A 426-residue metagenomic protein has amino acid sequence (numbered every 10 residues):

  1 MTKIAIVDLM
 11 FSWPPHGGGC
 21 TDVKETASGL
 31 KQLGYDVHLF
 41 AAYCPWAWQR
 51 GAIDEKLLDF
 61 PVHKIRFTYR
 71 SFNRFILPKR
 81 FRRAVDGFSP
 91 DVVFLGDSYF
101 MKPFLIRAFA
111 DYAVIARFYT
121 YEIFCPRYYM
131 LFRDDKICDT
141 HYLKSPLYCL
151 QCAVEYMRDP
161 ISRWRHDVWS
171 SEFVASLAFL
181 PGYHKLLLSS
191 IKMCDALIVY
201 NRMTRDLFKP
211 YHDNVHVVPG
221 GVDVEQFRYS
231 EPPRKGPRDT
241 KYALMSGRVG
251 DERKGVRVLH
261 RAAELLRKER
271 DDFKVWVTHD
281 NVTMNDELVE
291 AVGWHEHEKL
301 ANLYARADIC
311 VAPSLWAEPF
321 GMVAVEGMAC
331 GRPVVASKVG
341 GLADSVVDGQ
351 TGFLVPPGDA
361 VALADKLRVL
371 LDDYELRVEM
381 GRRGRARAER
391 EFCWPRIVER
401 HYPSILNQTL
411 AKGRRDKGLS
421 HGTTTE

Functional and structural regions predicted by a protein language model:
M10, Q32-F72, N281: N-terminal strand-loop element at the rim of the active site of nucleotide-sugar-dependent glycosyltransferases
R127, K209, V222-D239, N302: Acidic anion/phosphate-binding donor-loop and adjacent secondary structure in glycosyltransferase catalytic cores
I198, G236-K254, H260-E264: Conserved donor-binding/catalytic core segment of Leloir-type glycosyltransferases
M203, G221: Carbohydrate-associated surface elements
L303-A307: Short alpha-helical donor nucleotide-sugar binding micro-motif in glycosyltransferases
P333-A336: Short hydrophobic beta-strand element within catalytic cores of glycosyltransferases and related nucleotide-activated
D348-G349, F353-A360, V369-E375: Conserved acidic donor-binding segment of nucleotide-sugar-dependent glycosyltransferases
R390, W394-E426: C-terminal alpha-helical cap of glycosyltransferases
